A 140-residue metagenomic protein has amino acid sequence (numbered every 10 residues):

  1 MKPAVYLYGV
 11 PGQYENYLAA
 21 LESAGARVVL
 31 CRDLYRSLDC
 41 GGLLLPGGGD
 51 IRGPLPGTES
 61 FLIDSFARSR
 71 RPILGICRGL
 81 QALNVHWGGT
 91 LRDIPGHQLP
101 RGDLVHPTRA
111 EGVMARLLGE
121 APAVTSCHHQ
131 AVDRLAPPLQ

Functional and structural regions predicted by a protein language model:
M1-L74, R78, V85-R92, G96-A123 (+1 more regions): N-terminal beta1-alpha1 cap of cysteine-dependent amidohydrolase-like domains
